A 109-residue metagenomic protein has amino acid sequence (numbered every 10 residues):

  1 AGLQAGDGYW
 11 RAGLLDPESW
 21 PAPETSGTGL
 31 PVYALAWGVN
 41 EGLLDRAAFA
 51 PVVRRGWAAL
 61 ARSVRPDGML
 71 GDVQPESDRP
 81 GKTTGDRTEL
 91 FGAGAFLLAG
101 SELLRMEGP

Functional and structural regions predicted by a protein language model:
A1-L14: Oxyanion-binding "anion nests"
W10, P17, A22-P109: CBM-like carbohydrate-recognition segments
